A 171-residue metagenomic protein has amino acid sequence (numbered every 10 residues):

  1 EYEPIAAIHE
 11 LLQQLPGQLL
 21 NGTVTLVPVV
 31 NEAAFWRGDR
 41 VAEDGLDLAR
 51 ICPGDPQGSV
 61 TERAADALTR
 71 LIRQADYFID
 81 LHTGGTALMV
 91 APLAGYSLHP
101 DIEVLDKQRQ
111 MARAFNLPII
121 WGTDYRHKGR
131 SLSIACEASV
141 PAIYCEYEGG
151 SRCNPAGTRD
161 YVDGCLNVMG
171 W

Functional and structural regions predicted by a protein language model:
E1-W171: Structured catalytic-domain cores with a bias toward divalent-metal coordination
